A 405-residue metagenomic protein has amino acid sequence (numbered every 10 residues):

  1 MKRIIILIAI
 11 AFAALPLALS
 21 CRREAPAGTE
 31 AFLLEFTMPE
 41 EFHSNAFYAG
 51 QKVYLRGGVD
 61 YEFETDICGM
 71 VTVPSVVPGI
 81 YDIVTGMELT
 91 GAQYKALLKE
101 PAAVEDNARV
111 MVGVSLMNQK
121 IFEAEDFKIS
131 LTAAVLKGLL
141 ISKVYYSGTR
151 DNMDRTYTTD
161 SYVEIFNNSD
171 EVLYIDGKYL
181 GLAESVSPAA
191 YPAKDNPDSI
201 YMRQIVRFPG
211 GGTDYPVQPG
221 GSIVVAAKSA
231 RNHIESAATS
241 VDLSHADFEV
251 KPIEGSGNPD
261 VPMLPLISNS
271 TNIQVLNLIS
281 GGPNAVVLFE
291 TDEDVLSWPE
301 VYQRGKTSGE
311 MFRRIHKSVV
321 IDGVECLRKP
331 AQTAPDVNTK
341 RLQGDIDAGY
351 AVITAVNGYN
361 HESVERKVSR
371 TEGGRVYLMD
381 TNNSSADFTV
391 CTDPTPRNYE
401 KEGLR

Functional and structural regions predicted by a protein language model:
M1-H43, I129-L131: Bacterial Sec-dependent N-terminal signal peptides
E40-G58, L173-G177: Short, ordered, surface-exposed loop/turn motifs in non-cytosolic proteins
G58-M70: Short, acidic Ser/Thr/Gly-rich low-complexity loop/linker segments typical of extracellular and cell-surface proteins
G69-T72, E125, I223: Short strand-edge motifs at loop-to-beta-strand transitions and within beta-strands of extracellular beta-rich domains
T72-D82, E88-T90: Short Pro-Gly-centered beta-turn/loop motif in secreted/extracellular proteins
L89-S130: Structured interaction patches on ligand/partner-binding surfaces of diverse proteins
L131-S185, S270, I279-N284, P299-R304 (+2 more regions): A structural motif detector for short, solvent-exposed N-terminal "entry" segments of globular domains
D198-D387, D393, L404: Solvent-exposed beta-edge/loop recognition patches
